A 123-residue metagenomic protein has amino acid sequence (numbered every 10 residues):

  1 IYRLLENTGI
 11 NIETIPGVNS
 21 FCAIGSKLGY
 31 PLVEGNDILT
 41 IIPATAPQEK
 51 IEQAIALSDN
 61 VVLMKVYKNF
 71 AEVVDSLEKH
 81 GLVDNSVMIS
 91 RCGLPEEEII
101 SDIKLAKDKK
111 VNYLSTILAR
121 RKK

Functional and structural regions predicted by a protein language model:
I1-L57: Class I SAM-dependent methyltransferase SAM-binding "motif I" and its flanking Rossmann-like core
I55-K123: A contiguous loop/helix-start segment that scaffolds small-molecule binding in enzyme catalytic cores
